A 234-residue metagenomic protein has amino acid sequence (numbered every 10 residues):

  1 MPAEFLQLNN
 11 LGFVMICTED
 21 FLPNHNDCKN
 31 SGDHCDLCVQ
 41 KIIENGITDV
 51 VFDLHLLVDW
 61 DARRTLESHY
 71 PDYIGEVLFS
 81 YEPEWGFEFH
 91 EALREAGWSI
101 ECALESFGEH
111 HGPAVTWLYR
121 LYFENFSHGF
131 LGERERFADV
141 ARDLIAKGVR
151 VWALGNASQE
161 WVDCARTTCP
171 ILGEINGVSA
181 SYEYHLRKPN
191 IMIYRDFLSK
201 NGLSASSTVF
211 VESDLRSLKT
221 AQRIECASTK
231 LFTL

Functional and structural regions predicted by a protein language model:
P2-K29, H34-D53, A138, S158-Q159 (+1 more regions): Asp-based, Mg2+/Mn2+-dependent phosphohydrolase catalytic module
L11-T18, C38-G86: Active-site neighborhood of HAD-like aspartate-dependent phosphohydrolases
R64-H69, E88-F89, C102, S106 (+4 more regions): Alpha-helical elements of Rossmann-like donor-binding domains used by nucleotide-donor carbohydrate transfer enzymes
L66-Y70, E82-W85, L104-G108, Y122-S127 (+1 more regions): Hydrophobic alpha-helical core bundles mediating ligand binding, dimerization, or RNAP-core interactions
E88-F123: A metal-dependent, Asp-based hydrolase signature
R120-W152, I191: Short, acidic loop-to-helix structural element flanking the phosphoryl-transfer center in phosphate-processing enzymes
R150-G155, K230: Short, well-structured secondary-structure segments
